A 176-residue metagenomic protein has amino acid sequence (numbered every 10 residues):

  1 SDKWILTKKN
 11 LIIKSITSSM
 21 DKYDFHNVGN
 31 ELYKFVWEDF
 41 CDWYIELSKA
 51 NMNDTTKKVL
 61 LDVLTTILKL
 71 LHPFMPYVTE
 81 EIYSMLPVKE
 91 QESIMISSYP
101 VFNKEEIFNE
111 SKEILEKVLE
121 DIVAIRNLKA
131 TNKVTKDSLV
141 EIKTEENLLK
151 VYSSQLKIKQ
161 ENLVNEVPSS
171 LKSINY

Functional and structural regions predicted by a protein language model:
S1-T17, I45-V123: Acidic, turn-prone loop/beta-hairpin segments
M20-N27: Short helix-adjacent coil turns
V28-G29, E80, K133-S138: Extended hydrophobic-aromatic, low-complexity segments
N30-L32, K58: Short, charged, amphipathic alpha-helical segments
V36-W37: Hydrophobic residues within the alpha-helices of tandem HEAT/HEAT-like
L86-Y176: C-terminal low-complexity, glycine/proline- and small-hydrophobic-enriched intrinsically disordered tails that act as
